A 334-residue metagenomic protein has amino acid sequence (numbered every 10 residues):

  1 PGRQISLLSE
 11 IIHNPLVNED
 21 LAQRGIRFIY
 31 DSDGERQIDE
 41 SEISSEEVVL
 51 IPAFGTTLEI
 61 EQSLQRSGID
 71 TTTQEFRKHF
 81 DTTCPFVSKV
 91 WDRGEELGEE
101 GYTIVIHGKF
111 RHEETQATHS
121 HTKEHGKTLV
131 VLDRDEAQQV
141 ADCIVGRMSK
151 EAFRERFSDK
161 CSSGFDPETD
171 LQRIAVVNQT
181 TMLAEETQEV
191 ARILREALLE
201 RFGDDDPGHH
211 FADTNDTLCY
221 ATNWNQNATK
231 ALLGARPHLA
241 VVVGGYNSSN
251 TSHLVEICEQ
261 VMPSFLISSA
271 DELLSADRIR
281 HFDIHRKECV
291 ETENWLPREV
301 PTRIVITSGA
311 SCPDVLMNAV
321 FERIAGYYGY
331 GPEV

Functional and structural regions predicted by a protein language model:
P1-V334: The feature marks the mature, well-folded catalytic cores of soluble enzymes
